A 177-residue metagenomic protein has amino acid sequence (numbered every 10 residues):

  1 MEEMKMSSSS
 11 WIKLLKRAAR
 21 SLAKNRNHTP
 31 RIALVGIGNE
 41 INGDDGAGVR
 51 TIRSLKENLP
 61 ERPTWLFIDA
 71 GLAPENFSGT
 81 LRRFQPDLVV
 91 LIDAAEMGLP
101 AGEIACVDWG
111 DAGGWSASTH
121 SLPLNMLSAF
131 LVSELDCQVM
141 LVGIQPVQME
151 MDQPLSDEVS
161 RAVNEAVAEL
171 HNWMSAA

Functional and structural regions predicted by a protein language model:
E2-P146, Q153-N164, E169-A177: N-terminal catalytic or cofactor-binding beta/alpha core of small enzyme domains
